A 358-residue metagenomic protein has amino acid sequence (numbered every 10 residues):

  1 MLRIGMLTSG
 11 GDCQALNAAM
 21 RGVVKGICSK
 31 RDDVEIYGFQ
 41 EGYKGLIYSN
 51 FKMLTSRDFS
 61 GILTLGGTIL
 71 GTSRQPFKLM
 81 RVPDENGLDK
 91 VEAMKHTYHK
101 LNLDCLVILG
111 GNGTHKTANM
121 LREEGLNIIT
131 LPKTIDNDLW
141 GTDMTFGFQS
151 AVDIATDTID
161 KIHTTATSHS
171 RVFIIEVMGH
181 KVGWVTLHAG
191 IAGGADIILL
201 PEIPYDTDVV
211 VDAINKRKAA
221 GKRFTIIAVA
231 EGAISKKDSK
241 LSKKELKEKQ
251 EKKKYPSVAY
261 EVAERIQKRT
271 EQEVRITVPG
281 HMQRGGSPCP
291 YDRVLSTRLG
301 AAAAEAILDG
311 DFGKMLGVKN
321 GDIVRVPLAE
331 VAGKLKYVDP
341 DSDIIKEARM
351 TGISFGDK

Functional and structural regions predicted by a protein language model:
M1-T8, A19-D104, G113, S235-K240 (+6 more regions): A cross-family phosphate/adenosyl-ligand binding-site feature
L7-T8, G38-Q40, G71, I108-G110 (+6 more regions): Short beta-strand segments
D12-V23, L46-I47, V91-E92, L103-N119 (+6 more regions): Short glycine/serine/threonine-rich phosphate/pyrophosphate-binding segments that cradle anionic phosphate groups
R21-K30, M53-D58, M120-T130, F146-S150 (+1 more regions): A glycine- and small-aliphatic-rich helix-loop capping segment at beta-alpha/alpha-beta transitions that lines
R31, L121-T145, L199-D206: Short, acidic/small-residue loops that bind anionic groups at enzyme active sites
T97, I108-G110, K116-M120, F148-T167 (+1 more regions): Accessory alpha-helical/coil subdomains and C-terminal extensions that flank or cap enzyme catalytic cores
G141-V152, G286-R293: Short beta-strand elements at the ligand-binding edges of bilobed clamshell
